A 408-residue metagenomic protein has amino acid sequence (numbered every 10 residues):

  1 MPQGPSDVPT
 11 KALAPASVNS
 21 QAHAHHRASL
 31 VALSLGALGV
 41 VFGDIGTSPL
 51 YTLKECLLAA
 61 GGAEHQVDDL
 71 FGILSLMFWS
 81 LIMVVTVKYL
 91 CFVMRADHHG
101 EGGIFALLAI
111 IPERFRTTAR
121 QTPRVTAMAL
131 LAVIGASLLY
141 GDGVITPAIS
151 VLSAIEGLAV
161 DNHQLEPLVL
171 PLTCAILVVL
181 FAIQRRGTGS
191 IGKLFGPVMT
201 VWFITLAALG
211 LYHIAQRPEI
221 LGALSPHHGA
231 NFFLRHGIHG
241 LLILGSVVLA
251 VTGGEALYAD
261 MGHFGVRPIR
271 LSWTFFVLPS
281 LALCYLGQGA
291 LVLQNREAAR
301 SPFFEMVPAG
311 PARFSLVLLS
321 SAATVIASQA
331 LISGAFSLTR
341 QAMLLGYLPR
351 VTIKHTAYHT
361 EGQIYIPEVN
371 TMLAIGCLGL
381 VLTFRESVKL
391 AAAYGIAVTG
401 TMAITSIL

Functional and structural regions predicted by a protein language model:
P2-L408: The structured alpha-helical core of multi-pass membrane proteins
